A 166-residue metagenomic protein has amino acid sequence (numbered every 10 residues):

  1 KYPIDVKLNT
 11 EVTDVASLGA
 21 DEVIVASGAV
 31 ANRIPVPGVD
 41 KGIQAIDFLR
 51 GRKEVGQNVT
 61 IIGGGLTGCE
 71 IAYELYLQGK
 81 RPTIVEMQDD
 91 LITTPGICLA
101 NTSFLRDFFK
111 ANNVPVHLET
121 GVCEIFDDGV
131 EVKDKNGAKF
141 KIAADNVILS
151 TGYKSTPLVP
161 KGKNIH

Functional and structural regions predicted by a protein language model:
K1, V6-E22, A26-K41, I46-I97 (+1 more regions): Rossmann-like dinucleotide/flavin-binding elements
Y2-V12, K110-V122: A conserved beta-strand/loop element that lines the FAD pocket in flavoprotein oxidoreductases
L99-S103: Charged helix-capping and loop-helix junction motifs
R106: Bacterial carbohydrate/catabolite-sensing allosteric modules
D128-K133: Short polybasic amphipathic segments
